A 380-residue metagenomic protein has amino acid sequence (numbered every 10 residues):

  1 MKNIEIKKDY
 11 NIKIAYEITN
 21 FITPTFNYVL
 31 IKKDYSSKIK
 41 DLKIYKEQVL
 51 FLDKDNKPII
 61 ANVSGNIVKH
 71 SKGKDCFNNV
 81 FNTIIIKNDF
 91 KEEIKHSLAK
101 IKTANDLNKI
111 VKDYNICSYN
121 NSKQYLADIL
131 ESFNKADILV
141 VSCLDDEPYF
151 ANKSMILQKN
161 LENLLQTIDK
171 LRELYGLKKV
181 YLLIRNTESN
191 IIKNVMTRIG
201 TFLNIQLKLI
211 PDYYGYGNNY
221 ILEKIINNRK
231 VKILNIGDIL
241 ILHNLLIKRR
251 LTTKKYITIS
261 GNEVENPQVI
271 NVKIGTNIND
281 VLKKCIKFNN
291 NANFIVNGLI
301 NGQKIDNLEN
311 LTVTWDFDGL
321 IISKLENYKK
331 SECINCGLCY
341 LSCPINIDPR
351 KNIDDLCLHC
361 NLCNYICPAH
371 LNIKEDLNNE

Functional and structural regions predicted by a protein language model:
M1-K40, V49-L52: N-terminal, Lys/Arg-enriched amphipathic/low-complexity engagement segments that precede the first folded domain
T25, I138-K153, E263: Gly-rich Lys/Arg/Thr-decorated short loops/hinges at beta-loop-alpha junctions or inter-strand turns that position
T25-I39, D55-N56, I321-G337, I347-C360: Ferredoxin-like iron-sulfur electron-transfer modules
K43-N56, L338-I353, L362-E380: Iron-sulfur cluster-binding cysteine motifs and their immediate structural context in ferredoxin-like electron-transfer
I44-K57, S71, F81-N88: Short hydrophobic beta/alpha edge segments that flank linear recognition/processing sites
G65-I67: Conserved hydrophobic positions within beta-strands
K74-F133: Acidic low-complexity segments
L174-I278, C285-F288: Hydrophobic alpha-helical positions that pack around
